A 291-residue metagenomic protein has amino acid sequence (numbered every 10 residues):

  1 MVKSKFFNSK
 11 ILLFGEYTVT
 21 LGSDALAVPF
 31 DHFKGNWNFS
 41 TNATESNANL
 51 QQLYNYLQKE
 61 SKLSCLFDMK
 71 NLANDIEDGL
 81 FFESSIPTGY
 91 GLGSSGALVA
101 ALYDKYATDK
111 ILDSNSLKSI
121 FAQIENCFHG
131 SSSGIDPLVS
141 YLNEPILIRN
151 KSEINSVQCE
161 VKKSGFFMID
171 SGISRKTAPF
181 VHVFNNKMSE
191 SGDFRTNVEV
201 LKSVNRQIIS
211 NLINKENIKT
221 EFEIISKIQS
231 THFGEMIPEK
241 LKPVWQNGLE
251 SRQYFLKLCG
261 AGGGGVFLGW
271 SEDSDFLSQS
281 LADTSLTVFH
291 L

Functional and structural regions predicted by a protein language model:
V2-N8, L12, T18-T20, A27-P29 (+6 more regions): C-terminal nucleotide
S85-A97: Gly/Ser-rich catalytic serine loop of serine hydrolases
G93-S95, C259-G264: Glycine-rich beta-strand-to-loop/alpha-helix junction loops that act as flexible
S94-L98, V198-L201: Short acidic alpha-helix initiation/capping motifs at coil-to-helix transition points, especially at protein N-termini
A97-D109: Stable alpha-helical structural segments in soluble proteins, enriched in small hydrophobic residues
